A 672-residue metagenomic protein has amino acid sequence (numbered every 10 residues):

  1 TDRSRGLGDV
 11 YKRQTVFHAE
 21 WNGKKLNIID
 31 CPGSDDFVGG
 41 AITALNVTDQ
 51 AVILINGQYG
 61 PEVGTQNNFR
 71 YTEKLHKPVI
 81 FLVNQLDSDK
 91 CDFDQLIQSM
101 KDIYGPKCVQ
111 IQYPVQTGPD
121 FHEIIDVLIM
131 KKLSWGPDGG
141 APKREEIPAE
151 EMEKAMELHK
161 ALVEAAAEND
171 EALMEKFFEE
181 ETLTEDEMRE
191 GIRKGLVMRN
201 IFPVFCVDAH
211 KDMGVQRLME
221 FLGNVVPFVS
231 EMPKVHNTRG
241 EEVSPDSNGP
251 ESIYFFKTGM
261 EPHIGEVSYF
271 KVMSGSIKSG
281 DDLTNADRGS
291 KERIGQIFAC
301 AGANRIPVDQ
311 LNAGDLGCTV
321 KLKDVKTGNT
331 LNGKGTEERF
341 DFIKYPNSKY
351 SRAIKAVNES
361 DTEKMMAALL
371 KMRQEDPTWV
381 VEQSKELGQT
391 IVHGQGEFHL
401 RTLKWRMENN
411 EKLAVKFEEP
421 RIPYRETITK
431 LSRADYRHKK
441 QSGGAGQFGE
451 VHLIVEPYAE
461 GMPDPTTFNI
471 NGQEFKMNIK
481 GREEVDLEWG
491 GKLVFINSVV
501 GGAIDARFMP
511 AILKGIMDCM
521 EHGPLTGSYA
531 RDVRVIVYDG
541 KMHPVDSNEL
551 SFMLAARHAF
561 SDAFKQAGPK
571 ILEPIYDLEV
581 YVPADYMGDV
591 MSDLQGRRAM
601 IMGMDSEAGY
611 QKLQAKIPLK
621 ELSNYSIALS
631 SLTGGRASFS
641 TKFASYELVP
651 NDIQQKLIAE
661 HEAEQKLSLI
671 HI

Functional and structural regions predicted by a protein language model:
T1-L7, Y11, I670-H671: Single conserved hydrophobic/aromatic residue that forms the stacking wall/gate of nucleotide- or nucleobase-binding
L7, K24, V47-A51, K74-V79 (+6 more regions): Short glycine-/polar-rich loops that comprise or flank the Walker A/P-loop and associated switch/sensor motifs
G23-K25, T48-A51, H76-L82, M198-P203 (+3 more regions): Short, surface-exposed connector motifs at secondary-structure boundaries
K25-F37: Switch II (G3) loop of P-loop NTPases
G39-Q58: Inter-motif core of Ras-like GTPase G domains
G57-P262, G317: P-loop NTPase catalytic nucleotide-binding module
I97-S99, C108-Q110, P114, G118 (+2 more regions): Accessory interaction regions appended to the cores of large information-processing enzymes
